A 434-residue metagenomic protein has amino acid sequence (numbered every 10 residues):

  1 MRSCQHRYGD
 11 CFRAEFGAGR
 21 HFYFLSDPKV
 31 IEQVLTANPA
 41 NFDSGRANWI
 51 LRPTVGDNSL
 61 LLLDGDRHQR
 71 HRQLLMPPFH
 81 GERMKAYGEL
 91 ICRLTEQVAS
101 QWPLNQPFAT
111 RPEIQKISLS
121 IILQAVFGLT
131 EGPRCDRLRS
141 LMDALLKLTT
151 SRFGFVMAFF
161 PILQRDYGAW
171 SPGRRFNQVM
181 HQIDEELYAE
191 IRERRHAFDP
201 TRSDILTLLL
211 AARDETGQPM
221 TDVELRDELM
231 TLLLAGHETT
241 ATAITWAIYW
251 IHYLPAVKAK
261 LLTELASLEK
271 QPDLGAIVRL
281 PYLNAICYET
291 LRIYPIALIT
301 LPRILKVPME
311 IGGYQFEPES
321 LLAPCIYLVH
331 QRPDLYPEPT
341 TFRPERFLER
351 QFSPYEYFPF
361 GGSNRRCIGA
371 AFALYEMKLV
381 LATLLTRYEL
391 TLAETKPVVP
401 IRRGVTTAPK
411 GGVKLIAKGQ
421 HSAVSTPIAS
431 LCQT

Functional and structural regions predicted by a protein language model:
M1-R70, K85-Q97, I117, L129-R134 (+5 more regions): N-terminal membrane-proximal hinge/A-helix region immediately C-terminal to the signal-anchor transmembrane segment
Q5, T95, D143-K147, A266-L268 (+3 more regions): Cytochrome P450 proximal C-terminal region
D43-L51, R67, R83-T242, K260 (+1 more regions): Cytochrome P450 heme-thiolate monooxygenase catalytic core
R70, M230, A235, Q271-V278 (+3 more regions): Cytochrome P450 heme-thiolate "Cys pocket" and heme-binding signature region
G88-C92, R139-L145, P200-T207, W250-A297 (+5 more regions): Cytochrome P450 I-helix active-site segment
G168-R175, L283-I299, R303, K410-T434: C-terminal domain-closing interface element
T239-E264, A371-R387: Cytochrome P450 catalytic-core helices
K306, P324-R350, L431-C432: Conserved cytochrome P450 K-helix/beta-meander segment immediately N-terminal to the heme-binding cysteine loop
